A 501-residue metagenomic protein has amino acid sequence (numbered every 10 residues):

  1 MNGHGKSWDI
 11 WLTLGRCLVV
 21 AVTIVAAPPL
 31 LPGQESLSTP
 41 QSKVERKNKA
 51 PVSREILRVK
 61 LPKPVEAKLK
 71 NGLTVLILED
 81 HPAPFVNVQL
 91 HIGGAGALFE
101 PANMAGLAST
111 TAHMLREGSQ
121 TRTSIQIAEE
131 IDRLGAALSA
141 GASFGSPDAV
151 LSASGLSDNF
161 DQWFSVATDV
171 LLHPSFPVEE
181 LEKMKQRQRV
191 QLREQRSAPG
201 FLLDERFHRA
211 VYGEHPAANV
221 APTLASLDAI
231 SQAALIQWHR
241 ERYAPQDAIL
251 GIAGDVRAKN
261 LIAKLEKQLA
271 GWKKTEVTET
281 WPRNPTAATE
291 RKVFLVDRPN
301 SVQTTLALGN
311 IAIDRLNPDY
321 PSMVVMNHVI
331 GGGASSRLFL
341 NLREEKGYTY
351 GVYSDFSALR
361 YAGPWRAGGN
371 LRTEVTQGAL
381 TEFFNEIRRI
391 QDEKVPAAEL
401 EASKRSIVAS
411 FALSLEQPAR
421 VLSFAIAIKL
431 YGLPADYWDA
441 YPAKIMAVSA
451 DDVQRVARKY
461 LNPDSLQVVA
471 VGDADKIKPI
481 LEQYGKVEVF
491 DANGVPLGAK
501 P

Functional and structural regions predicted by a protein language model:
M1-T13: N-terminal secretory signal peptides that target proteins for export/translocation
G15-P29: Bacterial N-terminal signal peptides
G33-E130, S152-G155, S165-A167, I236-N341 (+2 more regions): His/Glu-rich zincin catalytic helix
L76-E79, A83-L115, R122-L171, K185 (+9 more regions): M16 family metallopeptidases and their MPP-like homologs
H173-F176, L181, A229-Q232: Peptidyl-prolyl cis-trans isomerase
A234, S449-R455: A short, acidic, amphipathic alpha-helical segment used as a generic capping/interface helix at domain edges
